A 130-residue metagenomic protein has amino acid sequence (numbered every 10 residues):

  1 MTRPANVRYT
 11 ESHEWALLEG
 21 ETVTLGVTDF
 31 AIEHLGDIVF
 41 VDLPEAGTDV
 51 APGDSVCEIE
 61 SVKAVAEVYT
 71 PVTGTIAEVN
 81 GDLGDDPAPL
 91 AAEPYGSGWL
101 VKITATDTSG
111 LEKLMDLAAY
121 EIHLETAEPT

Functional and structural regions predicted by a protein language model:
M1-S55, A92-T130: Acidic, low-complexity mobile loops and tails
L18-E21, V79-D85: Short, conserved beta-turn/loop elements at beta-strand boundaries and strand-helix junctions
E60-Y69, D86-A88: Short, Lys/Arg- and Gly-enriched loop/turn segments at beta-strand edges
T70-T73, L117: ATP/adenylate-binding site constellation spanning eukaryotic-like Ser/Thr protein kinases, ABC-transporter
